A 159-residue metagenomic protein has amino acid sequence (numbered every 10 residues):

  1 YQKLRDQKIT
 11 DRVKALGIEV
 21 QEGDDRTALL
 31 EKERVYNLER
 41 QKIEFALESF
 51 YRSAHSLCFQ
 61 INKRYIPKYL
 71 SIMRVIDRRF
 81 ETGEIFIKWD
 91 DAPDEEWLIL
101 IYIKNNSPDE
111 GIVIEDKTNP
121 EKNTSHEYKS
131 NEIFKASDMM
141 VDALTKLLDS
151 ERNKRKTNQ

Functional and structural regions predicted by a protein language model:
Y1-L16: Long, charge-dense alpha-helical segments with coiled-coil or SAH-like character in large eukaryotic scaffolds
K14-Q159: Long low-complexity intrinsically disordered regions
